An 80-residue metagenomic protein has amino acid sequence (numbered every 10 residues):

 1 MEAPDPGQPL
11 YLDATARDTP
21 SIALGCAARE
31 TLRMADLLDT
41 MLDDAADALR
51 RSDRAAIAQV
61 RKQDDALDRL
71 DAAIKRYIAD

Functional and structural regions predicted by a protein language model:
M1-D80: Cytosolic, long alpha-helical scaffolding segments
